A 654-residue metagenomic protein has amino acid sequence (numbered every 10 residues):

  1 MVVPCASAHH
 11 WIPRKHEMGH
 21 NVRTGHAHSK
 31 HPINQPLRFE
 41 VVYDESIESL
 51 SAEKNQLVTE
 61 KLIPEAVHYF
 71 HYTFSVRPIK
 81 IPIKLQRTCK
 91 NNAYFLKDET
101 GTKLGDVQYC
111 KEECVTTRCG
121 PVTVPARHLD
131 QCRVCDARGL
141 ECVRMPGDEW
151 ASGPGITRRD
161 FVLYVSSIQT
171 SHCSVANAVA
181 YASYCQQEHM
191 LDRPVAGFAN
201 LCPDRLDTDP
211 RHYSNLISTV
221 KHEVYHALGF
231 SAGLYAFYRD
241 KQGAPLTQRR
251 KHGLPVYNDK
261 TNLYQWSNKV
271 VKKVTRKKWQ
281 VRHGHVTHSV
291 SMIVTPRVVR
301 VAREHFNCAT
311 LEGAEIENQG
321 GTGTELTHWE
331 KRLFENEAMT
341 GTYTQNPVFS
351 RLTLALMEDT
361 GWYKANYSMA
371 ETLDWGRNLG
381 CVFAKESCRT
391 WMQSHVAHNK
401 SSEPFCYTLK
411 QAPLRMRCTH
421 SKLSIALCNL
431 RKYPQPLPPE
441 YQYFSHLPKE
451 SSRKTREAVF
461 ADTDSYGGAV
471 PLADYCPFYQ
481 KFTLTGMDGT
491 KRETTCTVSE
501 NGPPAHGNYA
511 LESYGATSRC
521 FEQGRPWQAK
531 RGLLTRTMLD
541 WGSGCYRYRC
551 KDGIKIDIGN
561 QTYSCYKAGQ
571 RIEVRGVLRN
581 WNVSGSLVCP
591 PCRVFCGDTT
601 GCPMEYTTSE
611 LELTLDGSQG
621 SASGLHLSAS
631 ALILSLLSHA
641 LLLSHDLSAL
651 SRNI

Functional and structural regions predicted by a protein language model:
M1, M357, A622-L625, L650-I654: Universal eukaryotic N-terminal targeting presequences
M1-A8, S628-S644: Cleavable N-terminal signal peptides of Sec/SRP-targeted secreted and luminal proteins
V2-S218, A227-G617: Extracellular zinc-dependent metalloprotease catalytic-domain scaffold
H222-E223: Conserved beta-strand->loop/alpha-helix structural units within folded catalytic cores of enzymes with alpha/beta
E612-L632: C-terminal GPI-anchoring signal of eukaryotic secretory precursors
A640-I654: C-terminal membrane-anchoring or membrane-association module
